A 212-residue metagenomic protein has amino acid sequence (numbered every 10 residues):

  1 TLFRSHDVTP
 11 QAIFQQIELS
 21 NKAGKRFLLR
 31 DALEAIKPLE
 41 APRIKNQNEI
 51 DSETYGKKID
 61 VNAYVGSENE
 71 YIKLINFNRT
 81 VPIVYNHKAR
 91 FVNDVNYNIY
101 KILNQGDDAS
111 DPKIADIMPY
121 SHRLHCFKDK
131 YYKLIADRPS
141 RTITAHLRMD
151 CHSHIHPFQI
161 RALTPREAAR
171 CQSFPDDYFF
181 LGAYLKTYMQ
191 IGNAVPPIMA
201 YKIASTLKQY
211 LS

Functional and structural regions predicted by a protein language model:
T1-L2: Short, small-residue-biased leader/transition segments that mark boundaries at the very start of proteins
S5-H6, A35, L39-P42, M149 (+1 more regions): Short loop/turn segments at secondary-structure transitions that flank enzyme active sites
H6-F14, E18, H146, H154-P157: Histidine-centered active-site/metal-ligand motif
V8, G24-F27, L163: Short coil/turn linker and secondary-structure boundary residues
Q15-V81: A conserved active-site cap/scaffold subdomain adjacent to cofactor or substrate pockets
S52-S212: C-terminal target-recognition/interaction regions appended to catalytic cores
